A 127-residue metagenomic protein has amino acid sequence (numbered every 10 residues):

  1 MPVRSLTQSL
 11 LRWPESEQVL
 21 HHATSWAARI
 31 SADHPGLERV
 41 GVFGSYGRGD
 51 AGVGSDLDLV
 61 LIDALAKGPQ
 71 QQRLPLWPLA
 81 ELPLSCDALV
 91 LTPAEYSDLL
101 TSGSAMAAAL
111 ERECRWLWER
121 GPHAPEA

Functional and structural regions predicted by a protein language model:
M1-R39, R48-G54, D63-A127: Catalytic core of pol beta-like nucleotidyltransferases
L57-L59: Structural signature of the urease/amidohydrolase superfamily beta/alpha-barrel
